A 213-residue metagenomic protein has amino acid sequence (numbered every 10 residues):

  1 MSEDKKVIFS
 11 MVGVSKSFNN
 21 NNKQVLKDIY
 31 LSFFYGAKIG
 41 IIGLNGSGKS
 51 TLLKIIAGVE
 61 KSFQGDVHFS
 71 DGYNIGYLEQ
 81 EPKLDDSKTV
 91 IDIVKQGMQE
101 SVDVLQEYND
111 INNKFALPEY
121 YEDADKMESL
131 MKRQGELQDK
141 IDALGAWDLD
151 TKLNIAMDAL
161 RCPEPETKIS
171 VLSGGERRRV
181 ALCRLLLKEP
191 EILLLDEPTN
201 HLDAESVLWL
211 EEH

Functional and structural regions predicted by a protein language model:
M1-H213: ABC ATP-binding cassette signature C-motif
